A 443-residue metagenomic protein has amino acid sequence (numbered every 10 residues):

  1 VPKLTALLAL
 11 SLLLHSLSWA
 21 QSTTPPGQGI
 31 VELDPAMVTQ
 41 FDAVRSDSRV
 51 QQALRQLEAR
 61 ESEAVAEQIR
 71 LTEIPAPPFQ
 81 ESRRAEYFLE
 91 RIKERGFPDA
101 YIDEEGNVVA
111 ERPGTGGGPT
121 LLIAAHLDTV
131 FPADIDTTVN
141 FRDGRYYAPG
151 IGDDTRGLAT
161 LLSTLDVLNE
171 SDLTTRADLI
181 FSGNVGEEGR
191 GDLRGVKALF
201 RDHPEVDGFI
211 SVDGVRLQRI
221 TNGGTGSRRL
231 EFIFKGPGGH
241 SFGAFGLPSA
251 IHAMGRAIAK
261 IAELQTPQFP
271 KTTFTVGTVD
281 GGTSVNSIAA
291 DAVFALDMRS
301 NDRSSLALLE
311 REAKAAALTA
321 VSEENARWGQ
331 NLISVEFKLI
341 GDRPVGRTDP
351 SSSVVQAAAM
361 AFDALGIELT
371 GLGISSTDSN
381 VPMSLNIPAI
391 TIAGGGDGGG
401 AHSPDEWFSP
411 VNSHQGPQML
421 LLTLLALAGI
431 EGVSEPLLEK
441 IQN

Functional and structural regions predicted by a protein language model:
T5-S16: Bacterial N-terminal signal peptides
S18-S22: Boundary at the C-terminal end of the N-terminal hydrophobic targeting segment
T24-Q52, I251-N443: Metal-dependent amide/peptide-bond hydrolase catalytic core, centered on the "pita-bread" metallohydrolase fold
V65-P119: A non-catalytic alpha/beta surface segment that caps or lines the substrate-entry region of metallo-dependent hydrolase
P75, I123, F141-R190, L230-F234 (+4 more regions): Alpha-helical metal-binding/catalytic segments enriched in His/Glu/Asp
E111-T155: Catalytic-core environment of secreted peptidases
L127-T129, R145, S182-R190, V212-R216 (+2 more regions): Acidic, glycine-rich active-site loops and adjacent beta-strand->loop/helix elements that engage anionic groups
G150-S227, T266-P267, N286, A428 (+1 more regions): Acidic/histidine-rich catalytic neighborhood of metal-dependent amide-processing enzymes
